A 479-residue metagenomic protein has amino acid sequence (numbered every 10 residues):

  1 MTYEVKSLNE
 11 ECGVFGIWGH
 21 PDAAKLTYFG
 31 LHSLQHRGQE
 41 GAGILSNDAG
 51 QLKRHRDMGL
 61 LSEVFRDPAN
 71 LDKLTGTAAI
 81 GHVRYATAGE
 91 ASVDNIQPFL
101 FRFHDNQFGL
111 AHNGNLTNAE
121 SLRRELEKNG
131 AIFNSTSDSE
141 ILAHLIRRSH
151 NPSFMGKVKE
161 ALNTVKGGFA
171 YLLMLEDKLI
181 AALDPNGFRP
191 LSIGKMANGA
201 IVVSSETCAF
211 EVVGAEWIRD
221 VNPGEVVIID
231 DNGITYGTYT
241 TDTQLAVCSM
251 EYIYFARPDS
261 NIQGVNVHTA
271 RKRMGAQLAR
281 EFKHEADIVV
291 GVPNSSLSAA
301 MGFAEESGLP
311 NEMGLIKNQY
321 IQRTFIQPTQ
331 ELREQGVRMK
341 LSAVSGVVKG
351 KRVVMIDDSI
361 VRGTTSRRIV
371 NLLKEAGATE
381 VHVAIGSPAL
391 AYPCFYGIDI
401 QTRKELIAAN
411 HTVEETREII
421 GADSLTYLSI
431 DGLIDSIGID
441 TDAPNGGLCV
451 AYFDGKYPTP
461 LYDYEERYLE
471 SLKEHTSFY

Functional and structural regions predicted by a protein language model:
M1-P223, I228-A286, V292, E380: Conserved short alpha-helical segments that host acidic/polar catalytic motifs at enzyme active sites
D22-A24, T87-A88, N118, F188-R189 (+7 more regions): Flexible loop/turn segments at secondary-structure boundaries
H55-R56, L183-D184, A299-G302, P393-F395: A short acidic (Asp/Glu
A111, M174, A182-L183, G194 (+12 more regions): Generic beta-strand/beta-sheet core signal
A131, N151-P152, K283-D287, E305-E312 (+2 more regions): Secondary-structure transition/capping motifs at alpha-helix termini and the adjoining loop/turn into the next element
E160, C208-A209, E216-W217, G224-E225 (+4 more regions): Phosphate/diphosphate-binding loops
L162, D177-K178, G214-D220, T241 (+2 more regions): PRPP-dependent phosphoribosyltransferase catalytic core
G308-V353, T364, A391-I398: Short, glycine/charge-rich flexible loops or terminal/linker lids adjacent to PRPP-binding catalytic cores
